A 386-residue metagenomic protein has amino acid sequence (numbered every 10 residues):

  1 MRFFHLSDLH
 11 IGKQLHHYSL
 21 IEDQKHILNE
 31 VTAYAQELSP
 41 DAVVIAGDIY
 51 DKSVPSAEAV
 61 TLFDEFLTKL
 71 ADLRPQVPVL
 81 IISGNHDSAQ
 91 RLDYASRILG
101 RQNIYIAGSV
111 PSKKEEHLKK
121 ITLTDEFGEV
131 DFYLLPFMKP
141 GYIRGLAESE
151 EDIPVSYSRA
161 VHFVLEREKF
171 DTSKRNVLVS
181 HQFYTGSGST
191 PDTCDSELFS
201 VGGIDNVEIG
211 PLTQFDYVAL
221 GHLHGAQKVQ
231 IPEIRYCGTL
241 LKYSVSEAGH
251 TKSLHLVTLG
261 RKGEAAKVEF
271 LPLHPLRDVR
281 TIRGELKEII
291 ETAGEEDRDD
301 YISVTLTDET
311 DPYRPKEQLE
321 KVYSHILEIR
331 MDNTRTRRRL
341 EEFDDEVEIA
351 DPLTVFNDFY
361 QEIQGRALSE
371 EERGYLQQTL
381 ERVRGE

Functional and structural regions predicted by a protein language model:
M1-T68, P75-Q76, L178, R373 (+1 more regions): N-terminal active-site segment of His-dependent metallophosphoesterases
L6-S7, V43-G47, P78-N85, Y105-V110 (+3 more regions): Active-site neighborhood of phospho(di)ester-bond hydrolases with catalytic His/Asp-centered motifs
D8, L28, D48, F63 (+7 more regions): Divalent metal-coordination and catalytic microenvironments
H16, I49-L67, S83-Q102, I106-G108 (+2 more regions): Metal-dependent catalytic neighborhoods of phosphoester/phosphodiester hydrolases
P40-E58, P75-Q90, F183-G203: Active-site neighborhood of divalent metal-dependent phosphoester/pyrophosphate hydrolases
Q102-S200: Conserved catalytic scaffold of divalent metal-dependent phosphoesterases
T185-G186, T190-G263: Conserved beta-sheet core of the metallophosphoesterase superfamily
L259-E386: Accessory, non-catalytic peripheral segments of nucleic-acid enzymes
